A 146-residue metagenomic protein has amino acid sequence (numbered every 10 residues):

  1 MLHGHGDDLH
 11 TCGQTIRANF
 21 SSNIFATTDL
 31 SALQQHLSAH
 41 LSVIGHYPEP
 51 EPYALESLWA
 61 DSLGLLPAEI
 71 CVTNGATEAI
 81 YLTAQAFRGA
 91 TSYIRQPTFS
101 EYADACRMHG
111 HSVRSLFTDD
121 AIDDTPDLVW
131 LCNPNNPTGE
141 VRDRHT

Functional and structural regions predicted by a protein language model:
M1-Y47, L131-N133, D143: N-terminal "arm"/small-domain region of PLP-dependent enzymes with the aminotransferase-like
F20, W59, C106-M108: Generic structural signal for conserved hydrophobic packing positions in ordered secondary structure
T28, I80-Y81, Y102-A103, T138-G139: Glycine/Thr-rich phosphate-binding loops of Rossmann-like dinucleotide-binding domains
Q34, E56-A60: Generic structural marker for isolated residues within well-ordered, non-membrane alpha-helices of soluble domains
P48, A60-L82: Short loop-beta-helix segment that forms the pyridoxal 5′-phosphate
A84-R107, S112-R114, T118-D120: Conserved PLP-anchoring active-site segment centered on the Schiff-base-forming lysine
R114-T146: Active-site phosphate-binding strand-loop segment of PLP-dependent enzymes
